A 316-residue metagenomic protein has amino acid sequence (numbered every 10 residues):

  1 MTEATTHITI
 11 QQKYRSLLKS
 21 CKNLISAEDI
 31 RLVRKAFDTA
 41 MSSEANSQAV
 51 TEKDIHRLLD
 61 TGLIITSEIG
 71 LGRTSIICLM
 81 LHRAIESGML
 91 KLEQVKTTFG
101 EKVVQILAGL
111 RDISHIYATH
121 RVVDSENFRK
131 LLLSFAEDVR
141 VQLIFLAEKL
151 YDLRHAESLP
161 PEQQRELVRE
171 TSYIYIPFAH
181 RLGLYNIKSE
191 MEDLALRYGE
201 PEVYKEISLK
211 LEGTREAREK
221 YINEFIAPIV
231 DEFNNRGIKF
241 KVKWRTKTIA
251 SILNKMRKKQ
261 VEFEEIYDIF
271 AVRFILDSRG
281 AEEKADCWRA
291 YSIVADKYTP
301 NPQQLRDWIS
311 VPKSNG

Functional and structural regions predicted by a protein language model:
T2-T6, I10-I25, K35-A36, S42-A49 (+6 more regions): Nucleic-acid processing machinery
S20-A36, L92-K102: Short, mixed-charge amphipathic alpha-helical segments
S75-M80, F145: Short alpha-helical catalytic segment bearing the HExxH-like zincin motif of zinc-dependent metalloproteases
C78, L107-A108, M191, R245: Proline- and acidic/polar-enriched loop/turn elements at helix boundaries
M80-G109, L184: Hydrophobic or amphipathic alpha-helical targeting/insertion segments
D112: Aromatic/histidine-rich interaction motifs
